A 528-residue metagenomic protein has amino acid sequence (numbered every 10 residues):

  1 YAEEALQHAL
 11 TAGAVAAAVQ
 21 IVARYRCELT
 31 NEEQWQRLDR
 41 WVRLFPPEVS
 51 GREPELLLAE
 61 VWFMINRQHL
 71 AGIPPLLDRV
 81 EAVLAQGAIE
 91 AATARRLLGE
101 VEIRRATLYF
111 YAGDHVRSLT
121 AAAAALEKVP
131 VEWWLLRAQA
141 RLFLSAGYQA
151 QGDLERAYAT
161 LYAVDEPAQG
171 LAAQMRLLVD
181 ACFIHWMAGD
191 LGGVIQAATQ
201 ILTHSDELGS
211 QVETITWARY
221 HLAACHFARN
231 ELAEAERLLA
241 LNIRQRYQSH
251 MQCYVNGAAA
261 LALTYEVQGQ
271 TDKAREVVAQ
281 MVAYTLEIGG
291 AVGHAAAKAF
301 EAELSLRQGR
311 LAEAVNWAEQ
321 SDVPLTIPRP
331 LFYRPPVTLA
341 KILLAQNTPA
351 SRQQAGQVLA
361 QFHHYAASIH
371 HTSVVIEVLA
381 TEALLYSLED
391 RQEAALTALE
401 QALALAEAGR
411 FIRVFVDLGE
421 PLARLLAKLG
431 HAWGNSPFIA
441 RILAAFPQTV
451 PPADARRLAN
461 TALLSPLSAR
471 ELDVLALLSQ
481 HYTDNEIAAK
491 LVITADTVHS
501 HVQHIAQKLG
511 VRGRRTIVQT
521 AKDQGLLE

Functional and structural regions predicted by a protein language model:
Y1-R67, G72-L76, Q354: Extended alpha-helical scaffolding segments used for macromolecular assembly and cargo binding
A2, V15, W35, L70 (+9 more regions): TPR-repeat structural position
L6, R26-C27, D39-P47, D78-E90 (+8 more regions): Amphipathic alpha-helical segments of tetratricopeptide repeats
G13-V15, D78-V83, E393-R410, E420 (+2 more regions): TPR/TPR-like (Sel1-like) alpha-helical repeat modules
V19-E28, E55-L70, L97-G113, L135-D153 (+7 more regions): Tandem amphipathic alpha-helical repeat scaffolds
A444-A476: Regulatory hinge/linker segments at domain boundaries that couple sensory/effector modules to output domains
D473, H481-T516, T520: Recognition helix of helix-turn-helix DNA-binding domains
